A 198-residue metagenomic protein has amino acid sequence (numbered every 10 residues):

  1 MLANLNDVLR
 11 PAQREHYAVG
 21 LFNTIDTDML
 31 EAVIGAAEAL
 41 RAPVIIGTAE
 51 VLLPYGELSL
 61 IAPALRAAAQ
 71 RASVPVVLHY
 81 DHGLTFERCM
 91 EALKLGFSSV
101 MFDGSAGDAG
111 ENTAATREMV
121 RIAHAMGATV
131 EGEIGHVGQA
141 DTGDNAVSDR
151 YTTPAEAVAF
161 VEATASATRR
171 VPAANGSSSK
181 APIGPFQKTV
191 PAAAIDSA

Functional and structural regions predicted by a protein language model:
A3-P11, I25-L52, L58-P75, G83-A173: Alpha/beta enzyme core
H16-V19, G143: Short, basic, glycine/proline-bearing loop/turn elements
Y17, E38-A42, S177, S197: Charged, amphipathic alpha-helical interaction segments
H79, A198: Histidine-centered divalent-metal-coordination microenvironment in nucleic-acid enzymes
T164, P172-P182, F186-T189, S197: Low-acidity, Ser/Thr- and Arg-rich intrinsically disordered low-complexity segments
A193: Catalytic cores of phosphodiester-bond-cleaving enzymes
